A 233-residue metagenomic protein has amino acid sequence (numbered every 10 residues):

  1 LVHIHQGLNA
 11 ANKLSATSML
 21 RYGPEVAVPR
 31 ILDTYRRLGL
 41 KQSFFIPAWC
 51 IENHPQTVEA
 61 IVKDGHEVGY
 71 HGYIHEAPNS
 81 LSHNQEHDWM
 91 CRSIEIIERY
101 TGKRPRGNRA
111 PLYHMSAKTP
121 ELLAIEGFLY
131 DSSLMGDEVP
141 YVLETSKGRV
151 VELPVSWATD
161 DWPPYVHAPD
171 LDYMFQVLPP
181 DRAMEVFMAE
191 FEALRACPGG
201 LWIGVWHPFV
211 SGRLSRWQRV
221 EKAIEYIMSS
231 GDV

Functional and structural regions predicted by a protein language model:
L1-G107, L112-D160, D181-G204, V210-V233: Catalytic alpha-helical scaffold of carbohydrate-active enzymes acting on polysaccharides/glycoconjugates
P154-M174: Glycine-rich, positively charged active-site loop/lid region within alpha/beta enzyme cores that binds and organizes
Y173-D181: Extended ligand-binding regions for polar small-molecule ligands
